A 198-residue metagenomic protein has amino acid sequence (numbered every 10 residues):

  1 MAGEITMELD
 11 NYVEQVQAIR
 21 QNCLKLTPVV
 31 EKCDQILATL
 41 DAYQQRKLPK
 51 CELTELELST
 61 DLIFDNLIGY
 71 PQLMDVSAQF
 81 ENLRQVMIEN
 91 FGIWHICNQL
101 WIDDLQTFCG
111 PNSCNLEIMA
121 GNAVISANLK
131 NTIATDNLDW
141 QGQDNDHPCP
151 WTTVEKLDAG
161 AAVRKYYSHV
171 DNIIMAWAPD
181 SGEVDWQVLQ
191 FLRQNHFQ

Functional and structural regions predicted by a protein language model:
M1-L100: N-terminal accessory regions of S-adenosyl-L-methionine
D104-N112, K165-Y167: Glycine-rich helix-loop-beta junction characteristic of Rossmann-like nucleotide cofactor-binding loops
P111-G121: Conserved class I S-adenosyl-L-methionine
N122-T132: Conserved SAM-binding loop of SAM-dependent methyltransferases across substrates and taxa, primarily the Class I
T135-N172: S-adenosyl-L-methionine
I174-A176: Redox-cofactor binding/interface segments in oxidoreductases and associated redox assembly factors
D180-L192: A short, conserved alpha-helix within the catalytic core of class I
H196-Q198: Conserved beta-strand signature within the Rossmann-like core of class I S-adenosyl-L-methionine
